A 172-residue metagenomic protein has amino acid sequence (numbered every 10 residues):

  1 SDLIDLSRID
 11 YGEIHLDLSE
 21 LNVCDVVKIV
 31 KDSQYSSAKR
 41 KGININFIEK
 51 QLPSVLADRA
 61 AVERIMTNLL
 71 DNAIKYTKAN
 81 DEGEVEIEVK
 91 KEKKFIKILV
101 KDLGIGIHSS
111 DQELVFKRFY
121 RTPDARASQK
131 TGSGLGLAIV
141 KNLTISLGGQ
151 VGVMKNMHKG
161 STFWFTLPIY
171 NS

Functional and structural regions predicted by a protein language model:
Y11-L16, S54-A57: Conserved micro-motifs of the catalytic ATP-binding
D17-N22, K39, N44-P53: Conserved catalytic submotifs in the C-terminal HATPase_c
K28-R40: Short alpha-helical segment within the cytosolic histidine kinase core of two-component systems
A73-I74: Short helix-loop "hinge" at the ATP-lid/N-box region of the Bergerat-fold HATPase_c
E82-K94: Short beta-strand/loop element within the Bergerat-fold HATPase_c
I107-F119: Short conserved segment of the HATPase_c
G148-G149: Conserved glycine-rich
